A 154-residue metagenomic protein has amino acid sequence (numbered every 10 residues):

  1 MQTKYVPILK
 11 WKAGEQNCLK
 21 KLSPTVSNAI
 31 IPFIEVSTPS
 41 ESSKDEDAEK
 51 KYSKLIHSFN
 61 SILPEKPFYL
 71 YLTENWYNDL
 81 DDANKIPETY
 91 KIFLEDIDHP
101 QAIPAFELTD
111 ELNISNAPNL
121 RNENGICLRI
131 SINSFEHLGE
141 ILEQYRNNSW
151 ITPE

Functional and structural regions predicted by a protein language model:
M1-E111: Alpha/beta catalytic barrel-like cores
P87-E154: Eukaryote-skewed repeat-based solenoidal scaffolds used as protein-protein interaction platforms, primarily
